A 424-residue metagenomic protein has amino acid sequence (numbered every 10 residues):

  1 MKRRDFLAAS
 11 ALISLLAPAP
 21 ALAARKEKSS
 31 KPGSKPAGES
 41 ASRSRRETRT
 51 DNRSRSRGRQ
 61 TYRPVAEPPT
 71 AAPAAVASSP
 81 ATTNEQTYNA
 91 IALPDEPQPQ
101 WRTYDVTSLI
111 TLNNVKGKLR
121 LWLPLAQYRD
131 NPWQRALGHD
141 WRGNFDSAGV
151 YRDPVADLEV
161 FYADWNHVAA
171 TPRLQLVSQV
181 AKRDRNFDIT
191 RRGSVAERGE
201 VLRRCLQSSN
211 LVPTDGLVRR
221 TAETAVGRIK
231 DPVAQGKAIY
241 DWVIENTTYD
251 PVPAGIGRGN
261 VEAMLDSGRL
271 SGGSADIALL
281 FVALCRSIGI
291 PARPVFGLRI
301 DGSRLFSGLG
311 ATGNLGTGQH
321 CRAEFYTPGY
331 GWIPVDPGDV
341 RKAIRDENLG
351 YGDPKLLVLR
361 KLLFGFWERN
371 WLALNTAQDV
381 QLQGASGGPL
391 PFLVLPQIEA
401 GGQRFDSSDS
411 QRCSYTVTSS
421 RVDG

Functional and structural regions predicted by a protein language model:
M1-L7, S42-S44: Twin-arginine (Tat) signal peptide motif
D5-A23: N-terminal export signals
A24-K31: Cleaved targeting-peptide boundary
K28, R46, N52, G58-N186: Intrinsically disordered, low-complexity N-terminal segments that are enriched in acidic
L125-Q127, S178-V180, G193, F296-L298 (+1 more regions): A mature extracytoplasmic/lumenal domain signature
V160, R173-D266: Acidic low-complexity segments
R228, P232-K237, D241-C321, P328 (+1 more regions): Active-site neighborhood of thiol-dependent amide/isopeptide-bond enzymes
G302-G424: Active-site rim recognition segments
